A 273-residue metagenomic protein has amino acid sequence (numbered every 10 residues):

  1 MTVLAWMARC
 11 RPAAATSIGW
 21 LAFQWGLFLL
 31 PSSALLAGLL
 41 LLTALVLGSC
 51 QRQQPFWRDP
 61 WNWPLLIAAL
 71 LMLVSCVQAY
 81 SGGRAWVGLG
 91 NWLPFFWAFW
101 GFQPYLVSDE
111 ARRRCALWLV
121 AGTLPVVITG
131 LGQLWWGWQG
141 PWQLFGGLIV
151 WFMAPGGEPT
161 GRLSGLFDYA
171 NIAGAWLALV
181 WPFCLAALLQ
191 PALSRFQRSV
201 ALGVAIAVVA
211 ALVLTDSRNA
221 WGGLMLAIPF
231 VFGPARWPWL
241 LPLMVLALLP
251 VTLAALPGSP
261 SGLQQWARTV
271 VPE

Functional and structural regions predicted by a protein language model:
M1-V87, W97-A98, Q103-R113, L117-A121 (+2 more regions): Transmembrane signal-anchor hairpin modules in multi-pass inner-membrane enzymes, especially those that act on
V3, C10, Q24, L41-A44 (+4 more regions): Alpha-helical transmembrane segments of multi-pass inner-membrane proteins
Y80, P94, F232, V270-E273: Alpha-helix C-capping/helix-to-loop hinge sites
R84, A154-G161, V271-E273: Membrane-interface amphipathic/re-entrant loop segments adjacent to transmembrane helices in multi-pass membrane
L89-L93: Hydrophobic alpha-helical transmembrane bundles that constitute the permease/transmembrane domains of multi-pass
R162-L166, V213, G262-Q265, T269-V270: Residue-level preference for alpha-helix termini and adjacent loops
P250-E273: Flexible juxtamembrane loops connecting transmembrane helices in multi-pass membrane enzymes that build or modify
